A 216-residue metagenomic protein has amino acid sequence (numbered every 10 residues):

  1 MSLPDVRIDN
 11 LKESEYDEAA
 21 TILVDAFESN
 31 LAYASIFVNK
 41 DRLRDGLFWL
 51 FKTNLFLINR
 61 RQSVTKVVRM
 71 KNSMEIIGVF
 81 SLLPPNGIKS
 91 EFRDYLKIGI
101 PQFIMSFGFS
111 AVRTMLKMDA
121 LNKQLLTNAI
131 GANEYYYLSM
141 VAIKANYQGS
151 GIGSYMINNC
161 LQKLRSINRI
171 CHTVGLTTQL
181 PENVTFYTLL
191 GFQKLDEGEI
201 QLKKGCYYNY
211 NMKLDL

Functional and structural regions predicted by a protein language model:
V6-T21, S29-A32, P84: A short beta-loop-alpha structural element at the N-terminal edge of CoA-dependent acyl/N-acetyltransferase catalytic
G46-V67, G87: A short helix-loop-beta-strand connector motif used in the catalytic cores of GNAT acetyltransferases and, in some
R61-F80: Conserved beta-hairpin
S81-V141, Q201-K204: Conserved acyl-donor/pantetheine-binding loop and adjacent beta-alpha core of acyl/acetyltransferases and related
E134-Y136, L164-Q179: Conserved GNAT acetyl-CoA-binding A-motif
I143, G149-Q162: Conserved acetyl-CoA-binding loop-helix of GNAT-fold acetyltransferases
S154, S166-I170, L180-E197: Conserved active-site alpha-helix within GNAT-family acetyltransferase domains
G175, Q193-N211: Conserved catalytic-core motifs of GNAT/GCN5-like acyltransferases
